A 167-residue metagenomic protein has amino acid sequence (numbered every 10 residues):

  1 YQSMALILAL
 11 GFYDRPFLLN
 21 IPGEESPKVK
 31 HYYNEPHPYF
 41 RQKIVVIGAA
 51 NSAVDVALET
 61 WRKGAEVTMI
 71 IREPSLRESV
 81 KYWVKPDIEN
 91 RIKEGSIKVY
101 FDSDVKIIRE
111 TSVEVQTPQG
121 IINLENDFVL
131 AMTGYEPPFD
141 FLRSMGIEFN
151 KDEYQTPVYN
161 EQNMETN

Functional and structural regions predicted by a protein language model:
Y1, R62-Y154: A Rossmann-like FAD-binding core segment of flavoenzymes
Y1-K43, Q116-G120, F128-M145, F149-N167: FAD-binding core/adjacent interface of flavoenzyme oxidoreductases
E25, S52-V56, V84, P138: Internal, well-ordered alpha-helical segments in soluble enzyme and binding-protein domains
Y32-R77, F141, N160-N167: Rossmann-like dinucleotide/flavin-binding elements
